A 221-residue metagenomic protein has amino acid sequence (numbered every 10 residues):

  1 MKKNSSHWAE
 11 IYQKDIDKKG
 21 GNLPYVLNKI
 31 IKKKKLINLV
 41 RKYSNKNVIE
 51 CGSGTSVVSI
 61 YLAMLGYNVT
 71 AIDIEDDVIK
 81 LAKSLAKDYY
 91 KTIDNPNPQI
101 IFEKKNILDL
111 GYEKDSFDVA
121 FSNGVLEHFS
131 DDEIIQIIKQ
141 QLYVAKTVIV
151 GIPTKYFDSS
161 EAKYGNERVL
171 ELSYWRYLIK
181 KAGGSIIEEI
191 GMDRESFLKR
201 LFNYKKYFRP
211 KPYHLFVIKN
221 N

Functional and structural regions predicted by a protein language model:
M1-E113, V119, I138, K211-H214: Conserved N-terminal segment of class I S-adenosyl-L-methionine
F121, F129-N221: S-adenosyl-L-methionine-dependent methyltransferase catalytic module, highlighting the catalytic core
V125: Hydrophobic adenine-recognition pocket in adenosine-nucleotide-binding enzymes
